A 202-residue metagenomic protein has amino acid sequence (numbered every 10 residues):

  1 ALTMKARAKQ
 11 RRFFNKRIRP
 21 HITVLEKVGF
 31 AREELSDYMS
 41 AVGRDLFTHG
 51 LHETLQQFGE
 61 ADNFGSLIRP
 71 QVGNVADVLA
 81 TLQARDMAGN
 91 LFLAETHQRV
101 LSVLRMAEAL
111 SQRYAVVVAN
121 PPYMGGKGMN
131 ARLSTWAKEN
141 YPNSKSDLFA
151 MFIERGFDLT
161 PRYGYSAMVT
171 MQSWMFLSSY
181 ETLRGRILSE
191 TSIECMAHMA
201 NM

Functional and structural regions predicted by a protein language model:
A1-A41, E108-M202: Signature of N6-adenine DNA methyltransferases within the class I
A1-V116: Class I S-adenosyl-L-methionine-dependent methyltransferase module
